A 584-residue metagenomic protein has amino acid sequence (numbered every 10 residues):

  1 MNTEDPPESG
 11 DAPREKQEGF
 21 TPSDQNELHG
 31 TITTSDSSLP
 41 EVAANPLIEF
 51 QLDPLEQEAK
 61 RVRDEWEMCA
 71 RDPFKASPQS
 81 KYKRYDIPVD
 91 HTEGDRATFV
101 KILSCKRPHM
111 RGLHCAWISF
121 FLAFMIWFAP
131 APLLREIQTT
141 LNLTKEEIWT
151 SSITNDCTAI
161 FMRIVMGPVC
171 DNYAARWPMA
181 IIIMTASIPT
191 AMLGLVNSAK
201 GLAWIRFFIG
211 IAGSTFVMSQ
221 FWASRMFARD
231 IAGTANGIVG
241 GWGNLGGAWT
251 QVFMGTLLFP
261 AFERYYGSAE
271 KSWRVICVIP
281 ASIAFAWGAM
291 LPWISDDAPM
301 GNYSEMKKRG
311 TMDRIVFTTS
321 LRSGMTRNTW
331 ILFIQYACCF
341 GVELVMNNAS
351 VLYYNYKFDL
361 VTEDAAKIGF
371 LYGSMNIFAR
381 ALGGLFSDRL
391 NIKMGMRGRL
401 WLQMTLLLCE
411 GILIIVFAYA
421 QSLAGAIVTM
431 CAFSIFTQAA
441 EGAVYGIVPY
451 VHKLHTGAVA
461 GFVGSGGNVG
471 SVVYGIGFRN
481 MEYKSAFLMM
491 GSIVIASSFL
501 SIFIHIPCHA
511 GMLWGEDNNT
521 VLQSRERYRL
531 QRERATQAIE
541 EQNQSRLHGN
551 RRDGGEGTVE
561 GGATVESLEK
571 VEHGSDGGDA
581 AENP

Functional and structural regions predicted by a protein language model:
G19-M125, T139: Cytosolic juxtamembrane N-terminal segment immediately preceding the first transmembrane helix of multi-pass
F128, D156-I164, S214, A248 (+3 more regions): Residue-level signature of mid-helix packing/kink "hotspots" within the transmembrane helices of 12-pass Major
P130-L134, G324-G383, E441: Extracytoplasmic gate region of multi-pass secondary transporters
F161-A199: Conserved MFS/SLC helix-loop-helix module at the cytosolic interface between two early adjacent transmembrane helices
W177-A191, R397-I415: Structural signature of the two symmetry-related core transmembrane helices
W204-W242: Cytoplasmic helix-loop-helix junction between adjacent transmembrane helices in 12-TM secondary transporters
I231-F259, N376, G461-G475: Glycine-rich segments within core transmembrane alpha-helices of 12-TM secondary carriers
V239-P299: Helix-loop-helix hairpin linking two adjacent transmembrane segments in secondary transporters
